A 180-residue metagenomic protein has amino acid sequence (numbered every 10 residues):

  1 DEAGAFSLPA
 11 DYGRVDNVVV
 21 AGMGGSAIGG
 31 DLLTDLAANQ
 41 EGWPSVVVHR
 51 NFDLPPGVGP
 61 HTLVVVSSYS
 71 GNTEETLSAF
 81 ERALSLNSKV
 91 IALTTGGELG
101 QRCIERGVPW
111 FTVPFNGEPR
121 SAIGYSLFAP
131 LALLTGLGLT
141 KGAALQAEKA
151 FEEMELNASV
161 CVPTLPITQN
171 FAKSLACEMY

Functional and structural regions predicted by a protein language model:
D1-F6, T135-Y180: Active-site phosphate/pyrophosphate-binding segments
Y12-N157: Glycine-rich phosphate-binding loops that contact phosphosugars or nucleotide phosphates
